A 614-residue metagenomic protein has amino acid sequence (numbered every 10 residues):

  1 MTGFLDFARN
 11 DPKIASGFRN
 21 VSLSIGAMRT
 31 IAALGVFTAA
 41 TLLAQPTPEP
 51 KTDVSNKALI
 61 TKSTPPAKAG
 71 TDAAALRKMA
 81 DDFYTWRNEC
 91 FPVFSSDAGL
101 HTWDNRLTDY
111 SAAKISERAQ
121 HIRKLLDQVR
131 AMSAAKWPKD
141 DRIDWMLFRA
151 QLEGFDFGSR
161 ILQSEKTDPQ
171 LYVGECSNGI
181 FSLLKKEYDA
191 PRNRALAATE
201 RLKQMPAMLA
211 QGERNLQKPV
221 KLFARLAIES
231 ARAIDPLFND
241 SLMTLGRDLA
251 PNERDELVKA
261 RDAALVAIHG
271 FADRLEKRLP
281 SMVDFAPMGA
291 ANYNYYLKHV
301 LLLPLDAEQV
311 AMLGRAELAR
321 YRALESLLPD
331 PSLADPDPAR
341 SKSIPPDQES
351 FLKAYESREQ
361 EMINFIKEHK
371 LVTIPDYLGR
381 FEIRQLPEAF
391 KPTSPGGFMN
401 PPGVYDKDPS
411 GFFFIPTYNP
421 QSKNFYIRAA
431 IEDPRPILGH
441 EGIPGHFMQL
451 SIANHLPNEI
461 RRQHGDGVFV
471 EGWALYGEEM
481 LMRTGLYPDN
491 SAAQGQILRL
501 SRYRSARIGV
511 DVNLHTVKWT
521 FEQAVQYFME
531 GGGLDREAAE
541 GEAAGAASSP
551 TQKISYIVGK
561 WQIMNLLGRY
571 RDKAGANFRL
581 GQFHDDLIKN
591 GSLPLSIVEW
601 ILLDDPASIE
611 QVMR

Functional and structural regions predicted by a protein language model:
M1-G3, R9-N10, R19, S24-G26: A cross-taxon signal for low-complexity, glycine/charged-rich
L5, L43-Q45: Intrinsic, low-complexity polybasic segments
D11-S16, T47: Ser/Thr-rich, Pro/Gly/Ala-heavy low-complexity intrinsically disordered linkers and tails of secreted extracellular
R29-T41: Bacterial N-terminal signal peptides
Q45-R614: N-terminal maturation segment of proteins
